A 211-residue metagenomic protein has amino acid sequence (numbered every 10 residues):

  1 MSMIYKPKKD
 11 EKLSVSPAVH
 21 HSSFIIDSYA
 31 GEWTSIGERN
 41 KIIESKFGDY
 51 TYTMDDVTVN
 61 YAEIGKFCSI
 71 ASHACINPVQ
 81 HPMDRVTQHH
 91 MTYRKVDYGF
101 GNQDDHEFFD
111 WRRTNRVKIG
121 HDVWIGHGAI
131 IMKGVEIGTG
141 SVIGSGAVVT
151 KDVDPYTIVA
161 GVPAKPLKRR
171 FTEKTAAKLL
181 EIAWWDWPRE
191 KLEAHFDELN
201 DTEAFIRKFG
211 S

Functional and structural regions predicted by a protein language model:
M1-S22: Membrane-proximal basic amphipathic "stem/tether" segments
S2, M91-I131, P163-S211: C-terminal segments of enzyme domains that contribute to small-molecule binding surfaces
K8, L13, I26-K133: Flexible, glycine/small-residue-enriched loop-and-beta-strand segment within the central core of proteins
Q80-P82, V153, R169-F171: Conserved catalytic-core motifs of eukaryotic protein kinase domains, centered on the activation segment
D84, K151, P155-T157, K165: Glycine-centered loop/turn positions within well-structured domains that cap or flank conserved ligand/cofactor-binding
D122, G140, T157: Catalytic-loop signature of eukaryotic-like protein kinases
A129-S141, A147-T150: Beta-rich strand-turn-strand
I143, G161: Conserved G/P- and acidic residue-centered "switch" motifs that form tight phosphate/ATP-binding loops in soluble
